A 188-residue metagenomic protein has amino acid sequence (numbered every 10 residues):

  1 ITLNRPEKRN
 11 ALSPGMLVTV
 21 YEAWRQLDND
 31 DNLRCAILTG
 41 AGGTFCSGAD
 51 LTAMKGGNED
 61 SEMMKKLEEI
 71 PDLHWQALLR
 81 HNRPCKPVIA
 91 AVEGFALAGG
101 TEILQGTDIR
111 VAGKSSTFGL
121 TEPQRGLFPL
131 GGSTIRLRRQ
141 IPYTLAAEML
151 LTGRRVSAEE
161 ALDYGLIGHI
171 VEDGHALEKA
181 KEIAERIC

Functional and structural regions predicted by a protein language model:
I1-A41, K55-G57: Conserved CoA-thioester-binding segment of acyl-CoA-metabolizing enzymes
P6, V111-S116, I167-C188: C-terminal long alpha-helix characteristic of the crotonase
L17-Y21, R25-N29, L51-E93, I135 (+1 more regions): An acidic, glycine-rich surface segment that forms the CoA-thioester-binding/catalytic face of crotonase-fold enzymes
L38, D50, I103-Q105, A161 (+1 more regions): Hydrophobic/aromatic residues within transmembrane alpha-helices of multi-pass small-molecule transporters
S47-A49, V92, L137, L145-R154: Short helix- or helix-capping micro-motifs that position conserved polar/aromatic residues at function-defining sites
A77-R125, R155: Glycine-rich beta-to-alpha active-site loop
L79, T101-E102, I135, A147 (+1 more regions): Alpha-helical segments flanking ligand/cofactor-binding loops in enzyme cores
I109, E148, T152-R154, E160 (+3 more regions): Well-ordered beta-strand positions
